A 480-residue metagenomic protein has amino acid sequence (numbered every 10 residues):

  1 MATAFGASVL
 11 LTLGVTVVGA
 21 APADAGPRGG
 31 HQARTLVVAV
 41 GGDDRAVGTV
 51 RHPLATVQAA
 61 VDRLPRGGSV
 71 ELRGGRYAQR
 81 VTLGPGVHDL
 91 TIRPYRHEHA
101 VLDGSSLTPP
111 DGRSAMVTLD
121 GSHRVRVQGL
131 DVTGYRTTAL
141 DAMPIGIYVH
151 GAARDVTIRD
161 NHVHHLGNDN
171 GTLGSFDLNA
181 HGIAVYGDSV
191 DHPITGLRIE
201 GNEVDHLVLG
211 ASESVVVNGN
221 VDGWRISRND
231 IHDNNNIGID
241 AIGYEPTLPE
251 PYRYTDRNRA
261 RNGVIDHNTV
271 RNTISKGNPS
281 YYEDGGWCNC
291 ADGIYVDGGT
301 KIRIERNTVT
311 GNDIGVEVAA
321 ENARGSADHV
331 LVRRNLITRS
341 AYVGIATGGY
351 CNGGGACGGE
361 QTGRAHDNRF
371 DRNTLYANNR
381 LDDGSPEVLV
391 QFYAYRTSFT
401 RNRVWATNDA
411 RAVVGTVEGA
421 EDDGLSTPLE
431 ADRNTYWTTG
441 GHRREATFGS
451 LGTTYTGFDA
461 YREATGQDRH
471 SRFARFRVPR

Functional and structural regions predicted by a protein language model:
M1-A25: Secretory targeting and sorting signals
V17, P22-A59, R76, R96-E98 (+1 more regions): Right-handed parallel beta-helix/beta-solenoid
G29-Q32, L64, G84-G86, P94 (+3 more regions): Extracellular/periplasmic catalytic domains that process cell-envelope and extracellular macromolecules
Q32-R34, R66-S69, R154, Y395: Loop/turn elements at helix/coil->beta-strand transitions in domains of secreted/extracellular proteins
V40, R51-L54, E71-G74, R80 (+2 more regions): Right-handed parallel beta-helix/beta-spiral solenoid domain characteristic of secreted/periplasmic
G41-R45, G68, G75-R76, R96-E98 (+2 more regions): Acidic glycine-/aspartate-rich tracts in secreted/extracellular proteins
Q58-L64, A78-P85: Short, T/G/N/S-enriched strand-turn elements that build extracellular solenoid repeat scaffolds
G104, T108-L119, T133-V156, H164-L197 (+2 more regions): Glycine- and acidic/polar-rich repeat regions and solenoidal domains
